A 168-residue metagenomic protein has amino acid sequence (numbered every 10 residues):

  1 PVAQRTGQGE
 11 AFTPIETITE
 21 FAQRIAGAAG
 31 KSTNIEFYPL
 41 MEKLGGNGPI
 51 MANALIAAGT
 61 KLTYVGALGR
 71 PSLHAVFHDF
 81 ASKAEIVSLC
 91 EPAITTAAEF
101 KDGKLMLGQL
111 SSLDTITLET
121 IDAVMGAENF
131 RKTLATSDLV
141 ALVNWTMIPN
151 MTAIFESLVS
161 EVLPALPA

Functional and structural regions predicted by a protein language model:
P1-K31, E36-N47, I56-A168: Ribokinase/PfkB-type carbohydrate-kinase core domain
